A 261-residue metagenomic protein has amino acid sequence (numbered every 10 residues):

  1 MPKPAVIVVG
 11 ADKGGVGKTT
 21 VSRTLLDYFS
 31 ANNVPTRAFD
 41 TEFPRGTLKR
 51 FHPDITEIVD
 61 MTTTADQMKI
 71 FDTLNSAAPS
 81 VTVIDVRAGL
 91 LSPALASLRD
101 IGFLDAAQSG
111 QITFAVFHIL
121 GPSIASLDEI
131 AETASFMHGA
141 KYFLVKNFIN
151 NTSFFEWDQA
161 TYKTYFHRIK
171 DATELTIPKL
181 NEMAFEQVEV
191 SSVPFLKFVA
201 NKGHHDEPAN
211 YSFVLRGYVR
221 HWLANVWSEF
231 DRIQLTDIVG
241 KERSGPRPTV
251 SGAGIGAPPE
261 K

Functional and structural regions predicted by a protein language model:
M1, A125-I130, M137, V214 (+2 more regions): Catalytic cores of phosphodiester-bond-cleaving enzymes
M1-F29: Walker A (P-loop) phosphate-binding motif
P2-V8, A31-S97, Q111: Nucleotide-state-sensitive switch-loop elements of NTP-binding domains
T20, M61-A65, I124: Conserved phosphate-coordination/catalytic loops
Y28, T73, E132-F136: A generic secondary-structure signal
G89-V190: Conserved catalytic-core segment of NTP-binding enzymes
F143-K261: C-terminal accessory "lid"/substrate-recognition subdomains
